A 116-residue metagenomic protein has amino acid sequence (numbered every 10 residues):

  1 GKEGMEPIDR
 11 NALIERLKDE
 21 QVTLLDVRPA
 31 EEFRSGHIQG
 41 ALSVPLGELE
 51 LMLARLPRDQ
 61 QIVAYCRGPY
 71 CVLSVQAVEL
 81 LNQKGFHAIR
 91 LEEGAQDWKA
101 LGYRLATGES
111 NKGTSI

Functional and structural regions predicted by a protein language model:
G1-S35, A106-I116: Flexible, polar/low-complexity N-terminal or interdomain linker segments that lie immediately upstream of folded
L17, H37, L53, G102: Short, flexible helix/strand-to-coil boundary loops that buttress conserved ligand/catalytic motifs in alpha/beta
T23, L42, I89: Conserved beta-strand positions in the Rossmann-like core of class I SAM-dependent methyltransferases
D26, A41, L81: Terminal peptide-recognition signature
F33-Q39, L56, W98: Short loop/helix-cap segments at secondary-structure boundaries that form the rim of catalytic
L42, D59-Q60, L105-E109: Short, hinge-like loop/turn segments at secondary-structure boundaries
V44-I62: Helix-loop module immediately N-terminal to the HCX5R catalytic loop in PTP-like cysteine phosphatase domains
L56-K99: Catalytic cysteine-centered active loop of the rhodanese-like fold, especially the PTP/DSP P-loop
